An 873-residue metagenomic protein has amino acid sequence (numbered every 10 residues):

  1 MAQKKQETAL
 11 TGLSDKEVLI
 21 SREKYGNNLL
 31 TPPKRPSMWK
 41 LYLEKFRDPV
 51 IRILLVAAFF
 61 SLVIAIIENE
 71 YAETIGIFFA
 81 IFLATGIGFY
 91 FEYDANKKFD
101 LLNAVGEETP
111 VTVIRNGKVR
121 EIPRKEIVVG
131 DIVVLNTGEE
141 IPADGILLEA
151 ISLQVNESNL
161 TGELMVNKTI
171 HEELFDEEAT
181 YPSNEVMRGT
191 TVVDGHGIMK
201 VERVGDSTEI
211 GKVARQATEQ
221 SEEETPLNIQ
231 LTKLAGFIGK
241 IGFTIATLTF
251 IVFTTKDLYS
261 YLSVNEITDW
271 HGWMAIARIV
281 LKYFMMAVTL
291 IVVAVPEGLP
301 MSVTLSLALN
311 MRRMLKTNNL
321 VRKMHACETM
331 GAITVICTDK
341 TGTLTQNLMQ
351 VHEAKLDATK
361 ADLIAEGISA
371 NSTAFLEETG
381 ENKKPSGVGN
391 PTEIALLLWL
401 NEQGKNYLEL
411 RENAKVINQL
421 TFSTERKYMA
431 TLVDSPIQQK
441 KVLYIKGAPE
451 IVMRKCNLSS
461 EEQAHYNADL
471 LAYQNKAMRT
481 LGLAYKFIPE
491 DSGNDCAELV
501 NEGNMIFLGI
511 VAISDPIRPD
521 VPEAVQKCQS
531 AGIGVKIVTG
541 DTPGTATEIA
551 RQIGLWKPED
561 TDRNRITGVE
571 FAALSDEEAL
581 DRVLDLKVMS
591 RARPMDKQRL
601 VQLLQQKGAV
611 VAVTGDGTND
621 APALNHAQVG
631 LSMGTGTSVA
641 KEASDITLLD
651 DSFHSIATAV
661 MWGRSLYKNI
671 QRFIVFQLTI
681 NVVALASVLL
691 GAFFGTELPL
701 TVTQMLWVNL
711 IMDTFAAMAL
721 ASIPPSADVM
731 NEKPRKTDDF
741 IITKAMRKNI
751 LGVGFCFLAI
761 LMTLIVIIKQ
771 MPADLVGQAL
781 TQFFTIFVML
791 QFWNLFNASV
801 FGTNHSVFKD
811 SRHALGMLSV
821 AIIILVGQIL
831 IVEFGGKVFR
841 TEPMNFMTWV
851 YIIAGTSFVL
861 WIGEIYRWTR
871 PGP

Functional and structural regions predicted by a protein language model:
M1-P734, I741-I742, F755, K769-Q770 (+3 more regions): Conserved cytosolic headpiece of P-type ATPases
K736-I750: Hydrophobic alpha-helical transmembrane segments and their immediately adjacent juxtamembrane loops
N749-L764: Alpha-helical transmembrane segments of multi-pass integral membrane proteins
I765-I767, M771-L775: Long hydrophobic segments that form regular secondary structure
G777-F787: A loop-to-helix transmembrane entry motif
